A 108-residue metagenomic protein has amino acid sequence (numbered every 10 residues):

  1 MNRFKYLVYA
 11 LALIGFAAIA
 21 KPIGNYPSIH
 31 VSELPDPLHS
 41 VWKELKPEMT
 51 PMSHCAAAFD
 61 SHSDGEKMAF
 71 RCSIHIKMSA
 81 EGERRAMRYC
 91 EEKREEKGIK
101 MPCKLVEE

Functional and structural regions predicted by a protein language model:
M1-V8: Bacterial N-terminal signal peptides that target proteins for export
G15-A17: N-terminal signal peptide c-region/cleavage motif recognized by signal peptidases
A20-E108: Secreted/extracellular ectodomain signature
